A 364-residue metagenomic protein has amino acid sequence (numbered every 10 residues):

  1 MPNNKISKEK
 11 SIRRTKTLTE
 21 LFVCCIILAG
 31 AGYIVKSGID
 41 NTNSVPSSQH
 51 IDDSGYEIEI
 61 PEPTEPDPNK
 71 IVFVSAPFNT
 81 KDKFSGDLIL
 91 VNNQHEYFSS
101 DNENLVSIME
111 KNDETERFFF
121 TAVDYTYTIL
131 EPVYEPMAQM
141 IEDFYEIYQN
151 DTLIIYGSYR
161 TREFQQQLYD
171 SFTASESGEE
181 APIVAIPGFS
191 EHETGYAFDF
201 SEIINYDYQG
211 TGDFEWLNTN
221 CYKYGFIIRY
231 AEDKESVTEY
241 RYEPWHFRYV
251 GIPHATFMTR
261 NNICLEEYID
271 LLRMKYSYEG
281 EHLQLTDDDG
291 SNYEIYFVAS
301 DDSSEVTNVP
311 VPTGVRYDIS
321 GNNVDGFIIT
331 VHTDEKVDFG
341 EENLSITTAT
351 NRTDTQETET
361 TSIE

Functional and structural regions predicted by a protein language model:
P2-S158, R162-E364: Extracytoplasmic cell-surface/polysaccharide-interacting catalytic and binding patches
